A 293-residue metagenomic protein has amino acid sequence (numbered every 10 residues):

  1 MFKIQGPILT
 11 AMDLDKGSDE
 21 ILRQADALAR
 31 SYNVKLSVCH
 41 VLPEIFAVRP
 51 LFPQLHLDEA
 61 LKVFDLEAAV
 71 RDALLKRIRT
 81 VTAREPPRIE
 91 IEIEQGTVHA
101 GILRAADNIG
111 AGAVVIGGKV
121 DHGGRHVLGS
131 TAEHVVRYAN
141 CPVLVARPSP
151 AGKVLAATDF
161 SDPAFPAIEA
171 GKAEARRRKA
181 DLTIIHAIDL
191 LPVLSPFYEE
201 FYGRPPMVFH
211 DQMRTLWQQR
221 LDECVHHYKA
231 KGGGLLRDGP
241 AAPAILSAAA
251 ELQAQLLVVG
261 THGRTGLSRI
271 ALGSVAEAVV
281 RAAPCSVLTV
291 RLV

Functional and structural regions predicted by a protein language model:
M1-E59, A151-M207, A230-L235, A282 (+1 more regions): Small/aliphatic-rich secondary-structure junction motif
I4-G6, L22, A27, S31 (+2 more regions): Gly/Ser-rich helix-loop-strand patches that form or flank binding pockets for ribonucleotide-derived cofactors
L57-D72, G203-L216: A short acidic, glycine-rich active-site loop that binds or catalyzes chemistry on phosphate/adenosine moieties
L74-E90, R220-G233: A structural motif corresponding to the C-terminal end of an alpha-helix and its immediate exit/capping segment
I91-I93, V143, G234-L236, V287: Conserved beta-strand scaffold positions in the cores of enzyme catalytic domains, especially in NTP/NDP-utilizing
I93-G101, L236-A244: Charged docking surfaces used in two-component/phosphorelay signaling
R220-E223, P240-A250: A short, acidic, amphipathic alpha-helical segment used as a generic capping/interface helix at domain edges
